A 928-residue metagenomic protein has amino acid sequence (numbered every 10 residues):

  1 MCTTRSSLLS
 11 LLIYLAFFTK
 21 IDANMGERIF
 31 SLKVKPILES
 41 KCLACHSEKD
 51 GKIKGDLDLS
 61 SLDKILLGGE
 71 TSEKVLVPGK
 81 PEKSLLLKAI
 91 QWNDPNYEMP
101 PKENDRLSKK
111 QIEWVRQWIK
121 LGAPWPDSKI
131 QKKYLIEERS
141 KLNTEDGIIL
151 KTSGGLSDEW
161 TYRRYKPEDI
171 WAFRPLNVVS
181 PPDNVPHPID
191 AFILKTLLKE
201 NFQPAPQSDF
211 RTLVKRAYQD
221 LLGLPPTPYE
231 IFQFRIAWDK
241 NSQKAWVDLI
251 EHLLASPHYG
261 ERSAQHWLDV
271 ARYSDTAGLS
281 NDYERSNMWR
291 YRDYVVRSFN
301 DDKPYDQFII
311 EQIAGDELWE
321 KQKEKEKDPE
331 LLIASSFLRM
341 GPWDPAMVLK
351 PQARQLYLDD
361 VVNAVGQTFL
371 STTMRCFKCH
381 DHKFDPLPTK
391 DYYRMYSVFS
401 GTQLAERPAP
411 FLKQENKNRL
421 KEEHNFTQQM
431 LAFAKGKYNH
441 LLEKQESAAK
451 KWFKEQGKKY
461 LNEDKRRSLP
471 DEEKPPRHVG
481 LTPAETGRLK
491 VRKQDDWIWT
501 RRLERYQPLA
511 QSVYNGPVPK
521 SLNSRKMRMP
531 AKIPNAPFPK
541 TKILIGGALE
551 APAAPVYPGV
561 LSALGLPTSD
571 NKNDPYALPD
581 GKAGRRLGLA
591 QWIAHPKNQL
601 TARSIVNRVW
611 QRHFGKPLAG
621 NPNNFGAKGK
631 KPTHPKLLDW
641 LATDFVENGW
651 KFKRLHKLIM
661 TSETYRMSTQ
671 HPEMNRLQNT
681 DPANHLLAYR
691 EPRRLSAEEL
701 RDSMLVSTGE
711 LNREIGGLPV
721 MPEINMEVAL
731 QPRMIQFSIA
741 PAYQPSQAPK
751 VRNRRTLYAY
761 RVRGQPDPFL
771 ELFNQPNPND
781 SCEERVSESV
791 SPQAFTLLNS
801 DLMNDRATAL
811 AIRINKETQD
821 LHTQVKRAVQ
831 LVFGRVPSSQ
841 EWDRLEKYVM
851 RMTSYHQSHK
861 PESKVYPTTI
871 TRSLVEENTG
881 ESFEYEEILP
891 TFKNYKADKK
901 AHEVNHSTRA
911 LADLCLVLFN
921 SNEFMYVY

Functional and structural regions predicted by a protein language model:
M1-L9: Bacterial N-terminal signal peptides that target proteins for export
S10-A16: Bacterial N-terminal signal peptides
A23-R116, P124-I189, L194-K195, R211-R216 (+6 more regions): Solvent-exposed helix-loop boundary motif
L38, H46, Q91, I119-A123 (+5 more regions): Protein kinase-like catalytic domain
Y97-P100, E113, L121-Q131, E138-R139 (+11 more regions): Active-site histidine-acidic residue metal-binding/catalytic motifs, centered on HxH/HExxH-like signatures
D183-H258, Y273-E324, Y357, P386 (+8 more regions): Primarily short, surface-exposed interaction patches in extracytoplasmic proteins
S263, L268-S286, Y291, E317 (+1 more regions): Beta-propeller blade termini and top-face loops
L914: Globin-like tetrapyrrole-binding proteins
